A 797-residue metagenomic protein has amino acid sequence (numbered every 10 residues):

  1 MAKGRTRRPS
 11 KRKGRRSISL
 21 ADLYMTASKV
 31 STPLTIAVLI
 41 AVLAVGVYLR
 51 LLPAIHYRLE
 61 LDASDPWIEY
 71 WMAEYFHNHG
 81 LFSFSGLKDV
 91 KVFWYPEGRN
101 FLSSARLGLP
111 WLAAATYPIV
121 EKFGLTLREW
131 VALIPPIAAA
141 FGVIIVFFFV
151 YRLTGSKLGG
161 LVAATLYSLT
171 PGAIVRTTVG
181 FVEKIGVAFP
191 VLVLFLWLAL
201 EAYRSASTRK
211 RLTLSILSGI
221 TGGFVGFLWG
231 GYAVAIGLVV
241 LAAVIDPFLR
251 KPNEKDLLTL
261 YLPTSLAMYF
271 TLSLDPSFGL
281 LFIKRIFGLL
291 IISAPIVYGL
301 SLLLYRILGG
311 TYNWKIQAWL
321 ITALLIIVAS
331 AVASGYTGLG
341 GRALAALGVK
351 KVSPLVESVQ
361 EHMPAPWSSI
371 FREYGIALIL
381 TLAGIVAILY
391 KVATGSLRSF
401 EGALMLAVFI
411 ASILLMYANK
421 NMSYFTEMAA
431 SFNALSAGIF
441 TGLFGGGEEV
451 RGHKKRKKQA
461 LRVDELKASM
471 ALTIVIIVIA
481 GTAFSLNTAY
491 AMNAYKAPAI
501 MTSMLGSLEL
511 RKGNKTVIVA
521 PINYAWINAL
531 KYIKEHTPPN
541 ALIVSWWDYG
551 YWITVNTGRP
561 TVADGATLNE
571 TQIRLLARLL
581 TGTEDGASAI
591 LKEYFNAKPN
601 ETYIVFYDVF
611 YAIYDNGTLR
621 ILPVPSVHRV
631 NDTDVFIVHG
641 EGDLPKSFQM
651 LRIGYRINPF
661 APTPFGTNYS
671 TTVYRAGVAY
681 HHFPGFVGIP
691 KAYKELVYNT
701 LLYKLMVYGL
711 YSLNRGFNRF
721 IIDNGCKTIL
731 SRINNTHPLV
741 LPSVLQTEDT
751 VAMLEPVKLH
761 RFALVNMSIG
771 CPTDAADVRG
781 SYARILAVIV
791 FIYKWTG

Functional and structural regions predicted by a protein language model:
M1-I55, S64, L161, G299-L325 (+5 more regions): Start-transfer (signal-anchor) and selected internal transmembrane alpha helices of multi-pass inner/ER membrane
A2-A21, A41, E60-L61, P66 (+4 more regions): Extracytoplasmic
S28-P66, W71-M72, N78, F84 (+4 more regions): Transmembrane signal-anchor helices characteristic of membrane glycosylation enzymes that use polyprenol
V42, G46-L49, V90, L133-S205 (+2 more regions): Membrane-embedded helix bundles of polyisoprenyl
R58-M72, L81-K91, N100-L112, P521-A525: Extracytoplasmic catalytic/substrate-binding loops of multi-pass membrane glycan-assembly enzymes
E97-W111, V120-I144, T178-V182: Loop-to-helix entry region of an early transmembrane alpha helix in multi-pass inner-membrane enzymes
R285-L303, A318-A393, S399-M405: Alpha-helical transmembrane segments at the extracellular/periplasmic loop-to-helix junctions of multi-pass membrane
A418-Q459, A471-V475: Hydrophobic/aromatic-rich transmembrane helices and adjacent perimembrane loops
